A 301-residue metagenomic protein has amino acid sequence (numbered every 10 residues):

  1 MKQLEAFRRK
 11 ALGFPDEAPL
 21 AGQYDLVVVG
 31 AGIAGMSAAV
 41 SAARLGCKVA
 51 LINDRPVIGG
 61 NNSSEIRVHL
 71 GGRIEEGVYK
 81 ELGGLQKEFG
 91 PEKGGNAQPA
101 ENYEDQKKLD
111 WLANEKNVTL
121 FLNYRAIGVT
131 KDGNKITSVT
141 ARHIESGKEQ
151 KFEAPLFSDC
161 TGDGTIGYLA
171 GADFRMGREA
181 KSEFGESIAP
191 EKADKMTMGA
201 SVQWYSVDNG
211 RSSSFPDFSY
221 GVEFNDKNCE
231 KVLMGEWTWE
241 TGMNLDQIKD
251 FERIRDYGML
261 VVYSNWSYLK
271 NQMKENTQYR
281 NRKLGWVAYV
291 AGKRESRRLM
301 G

Functional and structural regions predicted by a protein language model:
M1-F7, P15-D16, A21-Q23, S41 (+5 more regions): Conserved N-terminal/central alpha/beta ligand/cofactor-binding core
K2-F7, E17, N61, L122-N123 (+3 more regions): Flavin (FAD/FMN)-binding glycine-rich loop and adjacent Rossmann-like elements that form
V27, E75-E76, E92-Q98, E153 (+1 more regions): Second-shell loop/turn segments in exported
V27, R55, T161: Anionic group-transfer/hydrolysis microenvironments
V29-I33: Glycine-rich Rossmann-fold phosphate-binding loop(s) that bind the pyrophosphate of adenine dinucleotide cofactors
M36-A39: Generic hydrophobic/aromatic pocket-lining and core-packing "Φ" positions
G128, T140-A141: A compositional/structural signature marking long, glycine- and acidic/polar-rich segments with frequent tryptophans
